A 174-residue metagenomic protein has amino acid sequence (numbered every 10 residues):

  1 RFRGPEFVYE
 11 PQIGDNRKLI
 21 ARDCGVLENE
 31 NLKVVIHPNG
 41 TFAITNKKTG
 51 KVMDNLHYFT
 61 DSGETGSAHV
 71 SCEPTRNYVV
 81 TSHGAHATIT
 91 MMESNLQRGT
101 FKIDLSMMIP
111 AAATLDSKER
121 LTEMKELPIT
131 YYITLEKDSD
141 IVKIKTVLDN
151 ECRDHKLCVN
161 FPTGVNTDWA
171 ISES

Functional and structural regions predicted by a protein language model:
R1-V147, V159: Catalytic and substrate-binding regions of extracellular carbohydrate-active enzymes, especially polysaccharide lyases
D138-S174: Acidic (Asp/Glu-rich), glycine- and aromatic
